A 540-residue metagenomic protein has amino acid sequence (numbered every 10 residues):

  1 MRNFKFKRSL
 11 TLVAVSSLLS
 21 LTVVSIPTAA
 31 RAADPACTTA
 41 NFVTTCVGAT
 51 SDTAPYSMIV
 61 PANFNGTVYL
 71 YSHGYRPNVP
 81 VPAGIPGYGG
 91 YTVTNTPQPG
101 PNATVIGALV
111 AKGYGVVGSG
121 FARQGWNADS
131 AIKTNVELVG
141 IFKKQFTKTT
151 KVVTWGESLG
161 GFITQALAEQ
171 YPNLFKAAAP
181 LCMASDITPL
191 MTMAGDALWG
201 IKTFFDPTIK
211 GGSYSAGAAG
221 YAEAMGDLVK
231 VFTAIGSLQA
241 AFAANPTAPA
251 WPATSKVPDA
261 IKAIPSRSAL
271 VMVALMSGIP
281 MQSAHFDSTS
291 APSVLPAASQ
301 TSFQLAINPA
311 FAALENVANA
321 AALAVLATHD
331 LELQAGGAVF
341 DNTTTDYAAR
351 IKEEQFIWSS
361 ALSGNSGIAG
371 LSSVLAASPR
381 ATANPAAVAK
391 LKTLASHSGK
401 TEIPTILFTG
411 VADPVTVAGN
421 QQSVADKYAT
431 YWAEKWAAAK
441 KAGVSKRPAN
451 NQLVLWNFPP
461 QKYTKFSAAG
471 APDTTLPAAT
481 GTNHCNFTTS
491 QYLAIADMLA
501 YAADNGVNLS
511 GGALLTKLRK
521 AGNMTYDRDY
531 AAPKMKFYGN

Functional and structural regions predicted by a protein language model:
R2-A14: Bacterial N-terminal signal peptides that target proteins for export
R8, T22-V24, F64, Y214: Residues at the start of alpha-helices and the adjacent loop-to-helix junctions
T11-L12, P27-R31: N-terminal cationic amphipathic segment used for targeting or macromolecule association
L12, S17-L19, L394, T409: Preference for short coil/turn "hinge" residues that link or interrupt alpha-helices
L19-A29: C-terminal segment of classical bacterial N-terminal signal peptides
A33-N540: C-terminal His-loop and adjacent cap/lid subdomain of alpha/beta-hydrolase
